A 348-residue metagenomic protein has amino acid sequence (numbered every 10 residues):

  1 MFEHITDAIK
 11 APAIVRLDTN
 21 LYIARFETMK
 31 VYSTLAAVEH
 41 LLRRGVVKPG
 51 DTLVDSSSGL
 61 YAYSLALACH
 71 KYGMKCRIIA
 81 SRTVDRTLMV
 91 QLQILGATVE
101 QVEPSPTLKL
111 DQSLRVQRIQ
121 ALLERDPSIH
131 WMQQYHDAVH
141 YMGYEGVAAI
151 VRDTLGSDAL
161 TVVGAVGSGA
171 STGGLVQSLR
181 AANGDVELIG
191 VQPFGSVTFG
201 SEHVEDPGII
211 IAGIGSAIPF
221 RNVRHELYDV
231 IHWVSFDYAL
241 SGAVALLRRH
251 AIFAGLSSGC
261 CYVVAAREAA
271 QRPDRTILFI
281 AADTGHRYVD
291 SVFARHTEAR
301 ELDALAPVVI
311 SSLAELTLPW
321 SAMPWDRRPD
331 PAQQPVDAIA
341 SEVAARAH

Functional and structural regions predicted by a protein language model:
M1-D51, V309, L313, D326-Q333: Positively charged, low-complexity intrinsically disordered leader regions
M1-P12, V116, A181-L256, Q271 (+1 more regions): Active-site/ligand-binding loops adjacent to catalytic centers
F2-A8, R82-T161, P193-A239: Small/polar-residue-rich loop-to-helix segments that shape phosphate-bearing ligand pockets
H40-V46, Y63-M74, Q93-I94, V176-A182 (+1 more regions): Alpha-helix C-terminal capping segments
V47-S81, A159-S171: A short, small-residue-rich loop immediately preceding and capping a beta-strand
G143-E187: Glycine-rich ThDP/TPP pyrophosphate-binding loop and its adjacent helix/strand module within ThDP-dependent enzymes
A266-A282, H286-L305: Catalytic phosphate/nucleotide-handling subdomain of diverse soluble enzymes
